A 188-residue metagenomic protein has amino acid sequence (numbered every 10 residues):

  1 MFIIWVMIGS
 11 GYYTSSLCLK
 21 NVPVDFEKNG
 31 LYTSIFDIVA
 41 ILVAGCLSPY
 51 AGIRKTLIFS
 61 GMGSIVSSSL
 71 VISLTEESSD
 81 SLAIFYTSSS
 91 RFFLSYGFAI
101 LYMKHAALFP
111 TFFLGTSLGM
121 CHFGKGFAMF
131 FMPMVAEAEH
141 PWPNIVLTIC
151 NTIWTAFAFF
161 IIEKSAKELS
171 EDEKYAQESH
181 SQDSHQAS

Functional and structural regions predicted by a protein language model:
M1-S188: Alpha-helical transmembrane bundle of multi-pass membrane proteins
